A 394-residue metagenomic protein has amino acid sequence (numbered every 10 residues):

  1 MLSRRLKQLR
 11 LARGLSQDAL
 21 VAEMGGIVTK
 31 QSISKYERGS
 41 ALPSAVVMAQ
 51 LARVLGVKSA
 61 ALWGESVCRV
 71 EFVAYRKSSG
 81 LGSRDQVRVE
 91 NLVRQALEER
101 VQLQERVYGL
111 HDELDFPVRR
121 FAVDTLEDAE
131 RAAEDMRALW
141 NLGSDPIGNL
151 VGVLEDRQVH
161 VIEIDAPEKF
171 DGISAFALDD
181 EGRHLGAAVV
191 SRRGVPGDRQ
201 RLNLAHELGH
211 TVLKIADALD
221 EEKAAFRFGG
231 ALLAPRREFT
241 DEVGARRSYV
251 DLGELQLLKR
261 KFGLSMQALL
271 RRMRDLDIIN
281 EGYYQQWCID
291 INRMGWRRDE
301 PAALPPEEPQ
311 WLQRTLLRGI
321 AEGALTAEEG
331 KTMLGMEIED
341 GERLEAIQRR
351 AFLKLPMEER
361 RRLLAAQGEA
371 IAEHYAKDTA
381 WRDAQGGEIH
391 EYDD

Functional and structural regions predicted by a protein language model:
M1-L344: Active-site hotspot residues in diverse enzymes, especially metal/ion-binding acidic/histidine motifs
A12-Q17, L42, L355, Q367-G368 (+1 more regions): Enrichment for repetitive, rod-forming helical segments
V67-V73, R343-A366: Short, charge-rich, low-complexity interaction segments located in flexible loops at or near secondary-structure
R100-Q104, F352, Y375: Generic hydrophobic, helix-prone segments enriched in Leu/Val/Ile
L208, S265, I347-R350, E358 (+1 more regions): N-terminal functional modules and adjacent low-complexity/disordered segments of proteins
R360-D394: Short linear interaction segments
